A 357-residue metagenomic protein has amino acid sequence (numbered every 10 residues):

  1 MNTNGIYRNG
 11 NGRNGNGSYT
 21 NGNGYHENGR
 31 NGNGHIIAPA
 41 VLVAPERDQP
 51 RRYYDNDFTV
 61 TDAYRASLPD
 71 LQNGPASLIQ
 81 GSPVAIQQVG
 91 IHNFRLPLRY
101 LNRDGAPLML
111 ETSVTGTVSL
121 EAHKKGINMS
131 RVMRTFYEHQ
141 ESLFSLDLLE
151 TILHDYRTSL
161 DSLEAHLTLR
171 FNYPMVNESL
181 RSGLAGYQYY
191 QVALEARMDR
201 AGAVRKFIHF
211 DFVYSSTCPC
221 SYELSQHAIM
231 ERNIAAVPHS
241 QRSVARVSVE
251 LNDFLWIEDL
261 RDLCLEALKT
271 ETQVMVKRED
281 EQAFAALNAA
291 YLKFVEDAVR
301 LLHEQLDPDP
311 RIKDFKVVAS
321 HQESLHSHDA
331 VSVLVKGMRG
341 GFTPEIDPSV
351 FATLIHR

Functional and structural regions predicted by a protein language model:
N2-N11, N21-N23, N28-R357: N-terminal intrinsically disordered, cationic/polar leader segments that include organellar targeting peptides
